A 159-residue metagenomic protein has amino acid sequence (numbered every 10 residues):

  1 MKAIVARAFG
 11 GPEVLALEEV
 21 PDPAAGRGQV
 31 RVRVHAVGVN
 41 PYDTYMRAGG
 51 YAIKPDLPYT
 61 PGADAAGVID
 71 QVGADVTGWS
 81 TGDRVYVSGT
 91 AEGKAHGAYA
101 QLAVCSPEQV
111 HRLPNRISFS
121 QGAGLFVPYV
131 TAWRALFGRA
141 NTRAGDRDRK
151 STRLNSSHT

Functional and structural regions predicted by a protein language model:
K2, Q29-R31, R147: Residues that mark the start of a beta-strand
A3-A6, V85: A short beta-strand micro-motif
G10-L15, P41: Short N-terminal binding/cap micro-motifs at the start of the first secondary-structure element
P21-G38, G50-A91: Glycine-rich beta-strand-centered segment in the early N-terminal region that forms part of a ligand/cofactor-binding
Y42-R47: Cytochrome P450 core scaffold surrounding the K-helix E-X-X-R motif and the conserved "meander" helix-loop region
K54, G78, S88-R149: NAD(P)H dinucleotide-binding glycine-rich loop of Rossmann-like/cofactor-binding domains, especially the beta1-alpha1
L154-T159: Single conserved hydrophobic/aromatic residue that forms the stacking wall/gate of nucleotide- or nucleobase-binding
